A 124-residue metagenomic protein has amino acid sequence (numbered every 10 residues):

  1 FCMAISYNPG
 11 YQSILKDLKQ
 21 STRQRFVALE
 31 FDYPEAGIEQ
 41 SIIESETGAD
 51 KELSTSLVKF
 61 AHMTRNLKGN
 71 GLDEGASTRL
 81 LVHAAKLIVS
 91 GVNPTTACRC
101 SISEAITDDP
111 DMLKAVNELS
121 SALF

Functional and structural regions predicted by a protein language model:
F1-F124: C-terminal regulatory/interaction module of P-loop NTP-utilizing enzymes
